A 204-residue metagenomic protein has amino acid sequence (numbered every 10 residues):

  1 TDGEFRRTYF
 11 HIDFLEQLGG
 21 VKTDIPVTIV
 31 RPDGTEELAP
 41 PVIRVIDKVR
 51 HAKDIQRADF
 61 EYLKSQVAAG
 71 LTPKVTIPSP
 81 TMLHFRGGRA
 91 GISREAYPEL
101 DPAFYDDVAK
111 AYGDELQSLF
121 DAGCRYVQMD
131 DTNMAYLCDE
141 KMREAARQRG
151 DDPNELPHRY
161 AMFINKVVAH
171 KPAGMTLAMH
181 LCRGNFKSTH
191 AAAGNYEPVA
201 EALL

Functional and structural regions predicted by a protein language model:
T1-L204: Domain-level signal for soluble alpha/beta catalytic cores
